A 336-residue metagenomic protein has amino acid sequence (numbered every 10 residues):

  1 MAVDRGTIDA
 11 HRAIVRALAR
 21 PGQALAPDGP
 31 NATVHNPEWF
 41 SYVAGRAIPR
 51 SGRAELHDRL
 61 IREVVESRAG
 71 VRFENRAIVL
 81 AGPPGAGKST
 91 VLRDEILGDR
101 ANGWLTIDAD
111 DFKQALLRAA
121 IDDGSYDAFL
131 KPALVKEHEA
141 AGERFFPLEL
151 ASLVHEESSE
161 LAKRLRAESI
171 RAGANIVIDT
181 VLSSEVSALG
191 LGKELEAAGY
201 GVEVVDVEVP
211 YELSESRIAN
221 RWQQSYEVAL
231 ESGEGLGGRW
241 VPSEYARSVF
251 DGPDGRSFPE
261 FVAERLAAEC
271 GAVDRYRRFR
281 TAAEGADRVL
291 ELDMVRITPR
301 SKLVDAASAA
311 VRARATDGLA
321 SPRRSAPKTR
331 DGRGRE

Functional and structural regions predicted by a protein language model:
A2, L319-E336: Non-Sec secretion/translocation targeting segments of pathogen effectors
N36-G70: N-terminal pre-Walker A segment at the start of P-loop NTPase domains
P83-P84: The conserved Walker
G87-K88: Conserved glycine(s) of the Walker
V91: Hydrophobic positions on the alpha1 helix immediately C-terminal to the Walker A/P-loop
I96-R171, V186: Conserved substrate/cofactor phosphate-moiety recognition/catalytic segment in nucleotide-dependent phosphotransferases
S183, E196-A219: Conserved phosphate-donor/acceptor-positioning beta-strand/loop module used by diverse small-molecule
S214-R323: Conserved GTP-binding G-domain of TRAFAC-class P-loop NTPases and closely related GTPase folds
